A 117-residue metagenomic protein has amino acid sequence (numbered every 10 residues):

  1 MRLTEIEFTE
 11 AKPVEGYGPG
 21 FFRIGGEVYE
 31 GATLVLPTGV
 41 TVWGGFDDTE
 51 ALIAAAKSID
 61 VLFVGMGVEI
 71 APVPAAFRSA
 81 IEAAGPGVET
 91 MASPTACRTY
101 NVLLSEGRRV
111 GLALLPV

Functional and structural regions predicted by a protein language model:
M1-F46, S105-V117: Non-catalytic interface/targeting segments
P19, A75-R78, Y100: Short glycine-/small-residue-rich flexible loop motifs, especially phosphate/cofactor-binding loops
L34-I59, G65, A92: Compact, glycine-rich, soluble single-domain proteins
T41, A51-A56, I81-A84, G107-V110: Short, low-complexity, polar/charged sequence segments that are solvent-exposed and flexible
V42-G44, I70-V73, R98-T99: Short active-site-adjacent helix-start/loop capping segments
A56-M91: Mid-chain, well-packed structural core segment of small domains
A83-L115: C-terminal structural segments of small proteins and small subunits
